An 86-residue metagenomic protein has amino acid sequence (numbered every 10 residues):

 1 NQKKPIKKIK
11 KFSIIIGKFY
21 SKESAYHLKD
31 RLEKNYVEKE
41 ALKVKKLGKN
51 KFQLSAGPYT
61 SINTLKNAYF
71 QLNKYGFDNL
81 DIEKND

Functional and structural regions predicted by a protein language model:
Q2-K10, Y20-D86: Extracytoplasmic
G17: Conserved beta3-strand ATP-binding lysine motif
